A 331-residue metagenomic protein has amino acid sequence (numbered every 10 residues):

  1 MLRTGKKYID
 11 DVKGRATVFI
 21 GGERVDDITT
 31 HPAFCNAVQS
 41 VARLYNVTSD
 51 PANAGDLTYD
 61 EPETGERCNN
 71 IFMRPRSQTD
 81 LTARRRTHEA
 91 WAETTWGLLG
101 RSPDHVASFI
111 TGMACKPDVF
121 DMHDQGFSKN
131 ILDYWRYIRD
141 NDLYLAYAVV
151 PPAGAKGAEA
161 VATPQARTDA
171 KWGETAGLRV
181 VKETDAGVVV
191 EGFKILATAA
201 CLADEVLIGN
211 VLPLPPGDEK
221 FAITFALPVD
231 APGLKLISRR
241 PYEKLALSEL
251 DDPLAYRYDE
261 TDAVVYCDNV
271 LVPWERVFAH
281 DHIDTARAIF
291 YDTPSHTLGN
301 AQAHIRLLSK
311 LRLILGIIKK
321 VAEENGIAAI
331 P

Functional and structural regions predicted by a protein language model:
M1-V47: N-terminal-proximal low-complexity accessory segments that begin disordered and transition into the first
I20, A146-V149, V189-E191: General beta-strand structural signal in soluble alpha/beta enzymes
I28, S128, L132, A200 (+4 more regions): Conserved structured core elements
L44, Y137, N141, P273 (+1 more regions): Generic, well-ordered alpha-helical scaffold segments in large soluble proteins
N46-L145: Internal helix-loop-helix
D142-A155: A short, Trp-centered hydrophobic/proline-enriched beta-strand micro-motif
P152-R306: FAD-binding core of flavoproteins
A288-S309, I314-P331: Glycine-rich cofactor-pocket loops
